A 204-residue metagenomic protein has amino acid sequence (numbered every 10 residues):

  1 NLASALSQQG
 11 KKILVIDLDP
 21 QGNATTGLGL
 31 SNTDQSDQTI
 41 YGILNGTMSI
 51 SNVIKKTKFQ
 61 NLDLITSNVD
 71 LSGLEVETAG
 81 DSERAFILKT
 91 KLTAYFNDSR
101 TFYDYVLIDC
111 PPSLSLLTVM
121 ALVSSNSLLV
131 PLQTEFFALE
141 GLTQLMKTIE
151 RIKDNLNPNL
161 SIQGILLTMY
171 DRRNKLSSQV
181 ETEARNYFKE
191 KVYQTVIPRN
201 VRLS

Functional and structural regions predicted by a protein language model:
N1-S204: P-loop NTP-binding core
